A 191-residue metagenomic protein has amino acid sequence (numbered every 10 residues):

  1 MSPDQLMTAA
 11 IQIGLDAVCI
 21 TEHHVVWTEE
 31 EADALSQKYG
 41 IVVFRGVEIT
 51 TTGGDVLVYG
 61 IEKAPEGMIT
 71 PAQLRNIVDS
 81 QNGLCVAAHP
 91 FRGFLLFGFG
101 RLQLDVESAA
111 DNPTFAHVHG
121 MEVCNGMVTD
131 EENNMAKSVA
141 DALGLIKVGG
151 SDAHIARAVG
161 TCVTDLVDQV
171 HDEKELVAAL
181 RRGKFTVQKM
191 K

Functional and structural regions predicted by a protein language model:
S2-A9, I13, V26-D33, K38-I41 (+3 more regions): Charged catalytic cores and adjacent phosphate/nucleic-acid-binding surfaces used for phosphate/nucleic-acid chemistry
A17-V25: Ser/Thr-glycine-rich phosphate-binding loops at phosphate-binding pockets of nucleotides, nucleotide cofactors
C19-I20, V86-A87, E122: Conserved beta-strand positions in the central sheet of alpha/beta enzyme cores
T21, V47, A88, S151: Active-site flanking residues adjacent to catalytic metal/cofactor-binding acidic residues
H23, P90, G126: Flexible loop residues that form catalytic and substrate-binding hotspots at small-molecule/glycan-binding clefts
F44: General small-molecule cofactor/ligand-binding pocket signal
V86-L96: Aromatic-lined carbohydrate-recognition surfaces of secreted/lumenal glycan-active proteins
